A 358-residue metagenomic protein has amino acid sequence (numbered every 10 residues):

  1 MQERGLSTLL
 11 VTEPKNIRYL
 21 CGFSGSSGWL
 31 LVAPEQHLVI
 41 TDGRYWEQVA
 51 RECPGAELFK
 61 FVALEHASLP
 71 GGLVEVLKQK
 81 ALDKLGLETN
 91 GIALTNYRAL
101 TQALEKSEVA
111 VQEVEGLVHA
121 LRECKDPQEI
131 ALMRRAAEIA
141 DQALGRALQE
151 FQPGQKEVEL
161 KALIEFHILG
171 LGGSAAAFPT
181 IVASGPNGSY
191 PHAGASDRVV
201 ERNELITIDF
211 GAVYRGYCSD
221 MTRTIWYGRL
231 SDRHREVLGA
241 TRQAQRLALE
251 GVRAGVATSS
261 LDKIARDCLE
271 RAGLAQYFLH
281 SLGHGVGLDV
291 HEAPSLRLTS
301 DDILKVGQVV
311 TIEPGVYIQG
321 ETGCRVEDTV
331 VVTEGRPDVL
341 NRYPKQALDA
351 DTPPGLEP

Functional and structural regions predicted by a protein language model:
M1-P358: Active-site neighborhoods and metal-handling regions in enzymes and metal-associated proteins
